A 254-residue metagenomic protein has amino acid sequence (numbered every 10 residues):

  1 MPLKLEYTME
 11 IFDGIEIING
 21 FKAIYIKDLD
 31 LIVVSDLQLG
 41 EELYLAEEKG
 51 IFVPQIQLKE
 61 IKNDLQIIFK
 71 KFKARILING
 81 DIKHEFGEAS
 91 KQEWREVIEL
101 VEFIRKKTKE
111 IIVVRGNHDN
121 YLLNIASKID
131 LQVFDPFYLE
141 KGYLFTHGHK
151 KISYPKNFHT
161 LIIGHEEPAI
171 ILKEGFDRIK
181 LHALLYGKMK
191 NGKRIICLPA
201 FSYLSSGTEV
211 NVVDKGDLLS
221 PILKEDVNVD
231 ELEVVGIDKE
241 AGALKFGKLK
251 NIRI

Functional and structural regions predicted by a protein language model:
M1-N79, K83-I254: Extended recognition/assembly regions associated with phosphoester-bond processing machinery
